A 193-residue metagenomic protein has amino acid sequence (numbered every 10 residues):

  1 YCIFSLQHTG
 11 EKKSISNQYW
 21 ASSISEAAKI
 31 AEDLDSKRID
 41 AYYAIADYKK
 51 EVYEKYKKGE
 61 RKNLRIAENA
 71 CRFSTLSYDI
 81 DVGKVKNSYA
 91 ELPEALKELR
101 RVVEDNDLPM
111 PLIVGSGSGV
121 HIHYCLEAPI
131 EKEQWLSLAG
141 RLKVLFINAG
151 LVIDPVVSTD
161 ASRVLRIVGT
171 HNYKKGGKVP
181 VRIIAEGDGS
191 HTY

Functional and structural regions predicted by a protein language model:
Y1-T75, I80-Y89, R163, G169-K178 (+1 more regions): DNA replication initiation on ssDNA origins
C2-F4, S116, T159: Residue-level "edge-of-site" marker
Y42-D47, I147-T159: Conserved short beta-strand edge segments in small beta-sheet-based binding/regulatory domains
E54-K58, I122, K143: Alpha-helical context
E60-E68, L99-G115, V152-V157: Catalytic micro-motifs at enzyme active sites that drive phosphoryl/nucleotidyl and oxygen chemistry
T75-Y78, V103, P109-S137, S162-N172: Histidine-centered divalent-metal-coordination microenvironment in nucleic-acid enzymes
K86-D105, L126-I153, Y173-Y193: Helical (often loop-to-helix) elements that flank the catalytic cores of nucleotide-handling enzymes
D154, S158, V164, K174: Residue microenvironments linked to proteolytic maturation and disulfide-stabilized extracellular modules
